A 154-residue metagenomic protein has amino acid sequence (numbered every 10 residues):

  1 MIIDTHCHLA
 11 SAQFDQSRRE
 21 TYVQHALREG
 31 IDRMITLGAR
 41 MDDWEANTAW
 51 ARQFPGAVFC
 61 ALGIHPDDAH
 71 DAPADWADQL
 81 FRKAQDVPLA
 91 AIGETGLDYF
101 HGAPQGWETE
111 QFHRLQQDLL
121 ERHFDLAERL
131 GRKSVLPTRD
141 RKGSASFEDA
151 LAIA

Functional and structural regions predicted by a protein language model:
M1-A154: Mid-domain alpha/beta scaffold segments of enzyme catalytic cores
